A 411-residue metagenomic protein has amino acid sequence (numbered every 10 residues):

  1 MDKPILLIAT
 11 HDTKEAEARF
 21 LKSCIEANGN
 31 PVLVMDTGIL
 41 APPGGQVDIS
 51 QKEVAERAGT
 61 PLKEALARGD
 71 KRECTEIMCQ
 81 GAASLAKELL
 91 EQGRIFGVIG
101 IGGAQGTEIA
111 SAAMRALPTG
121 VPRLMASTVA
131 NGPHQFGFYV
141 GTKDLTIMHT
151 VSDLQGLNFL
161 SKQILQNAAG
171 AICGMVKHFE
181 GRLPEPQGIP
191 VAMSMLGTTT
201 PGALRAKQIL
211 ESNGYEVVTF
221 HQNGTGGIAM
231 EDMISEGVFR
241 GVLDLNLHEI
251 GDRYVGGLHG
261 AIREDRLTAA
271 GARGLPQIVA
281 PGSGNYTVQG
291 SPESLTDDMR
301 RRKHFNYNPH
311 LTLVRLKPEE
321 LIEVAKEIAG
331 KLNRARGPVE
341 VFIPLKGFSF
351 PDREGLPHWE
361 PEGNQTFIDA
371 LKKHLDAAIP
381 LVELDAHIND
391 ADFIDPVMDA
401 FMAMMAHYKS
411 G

Functional and structural regions predicted by a protein language model:
M1-P42, G97, G106-A116, G120-M125: N-terminal phosphate-binding or glycine-rich loops at protein starts, especially the Walker A/P-loop of NTPases
P4-L6, T13-V32, L258-G411: C-terminal non-catalytic interaction/assembly regions of soluble proteins
T10-A16, F96-I109, A130, A192-A203 (+5 more regions): Gly/Ser/Thr-rich loops at beta-strand to alpha-helix junctions that form or flank small-molecule/cofactor-binding
K14-E26, L33, I39-K52, P186-G224 (+2 more regions): Glycine-rich phosphate/diphosphate-binding loop of Rossmann-like nucleotide-binding domains
Q46-R94: Phosphate/nucleotide-donor binding subsite
E64-R68, P133-T198, E323, V382-D385: Cap/lid and interdomain-hinge subdomains that line or gate substrate/regulatory clefts in soluble alpha/beta enzymes
G97, I109-Y139, T146-H149, V218-Q222 (+1 more regions): Short, acidic/small-residue loops that bind anionic groups at enzyme active sites
G100-T119, A203-K207, R353-E360, N364: Short Gly/Thr/Asp-enriched flexible loops that form oxyanion-binding sites at enzyme active sites
